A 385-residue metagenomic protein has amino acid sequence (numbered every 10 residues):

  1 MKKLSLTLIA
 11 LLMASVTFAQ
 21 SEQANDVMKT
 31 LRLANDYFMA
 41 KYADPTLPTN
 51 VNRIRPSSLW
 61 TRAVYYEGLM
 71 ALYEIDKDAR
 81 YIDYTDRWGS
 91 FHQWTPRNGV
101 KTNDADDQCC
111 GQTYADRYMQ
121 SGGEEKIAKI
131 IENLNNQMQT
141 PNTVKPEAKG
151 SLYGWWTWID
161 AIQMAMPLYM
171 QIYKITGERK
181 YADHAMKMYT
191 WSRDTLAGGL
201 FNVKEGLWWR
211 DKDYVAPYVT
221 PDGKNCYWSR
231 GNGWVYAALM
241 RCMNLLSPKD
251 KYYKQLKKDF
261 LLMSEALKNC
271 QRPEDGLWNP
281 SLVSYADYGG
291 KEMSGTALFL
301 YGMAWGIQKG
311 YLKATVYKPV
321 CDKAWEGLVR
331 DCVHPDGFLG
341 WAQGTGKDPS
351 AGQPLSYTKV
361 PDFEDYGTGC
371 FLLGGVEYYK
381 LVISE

Functional and structural regions predicted by a protein language model:
M1-E22: Bacterial Sec-dependent N-terminal signal peptides
Q20-A63, I75-I82, F91, T95 (+6 more regions): CBM-like carbohydrate-recognition segments
Y66, Y73, Y118, Y173 (+4 more regions): Alpha-solenoid repeat junctions
I82-D83, H92-N225, P335-D336: Extended ligand-binding groove/face enriched in aromatic
I159-D160, M170-L282, G289-L300, L312-G346 (+2 more regions): Extended ligand-binding clefts on enzyme/binding-domain cores
